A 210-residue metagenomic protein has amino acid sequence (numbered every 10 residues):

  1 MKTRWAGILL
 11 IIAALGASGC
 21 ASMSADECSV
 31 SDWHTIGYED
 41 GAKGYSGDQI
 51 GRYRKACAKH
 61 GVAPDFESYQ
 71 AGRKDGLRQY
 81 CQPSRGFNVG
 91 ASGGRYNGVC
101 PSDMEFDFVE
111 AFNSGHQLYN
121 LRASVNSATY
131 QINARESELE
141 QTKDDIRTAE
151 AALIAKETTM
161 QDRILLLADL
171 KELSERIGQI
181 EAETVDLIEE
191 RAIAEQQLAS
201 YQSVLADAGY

Functional and structural regions predicted by a protein language model:
M1-C20: Sec-dependent bacterial lipoprotein signal peptides
C20-Y210: Intrinsic-disorder/low-complexity detector
